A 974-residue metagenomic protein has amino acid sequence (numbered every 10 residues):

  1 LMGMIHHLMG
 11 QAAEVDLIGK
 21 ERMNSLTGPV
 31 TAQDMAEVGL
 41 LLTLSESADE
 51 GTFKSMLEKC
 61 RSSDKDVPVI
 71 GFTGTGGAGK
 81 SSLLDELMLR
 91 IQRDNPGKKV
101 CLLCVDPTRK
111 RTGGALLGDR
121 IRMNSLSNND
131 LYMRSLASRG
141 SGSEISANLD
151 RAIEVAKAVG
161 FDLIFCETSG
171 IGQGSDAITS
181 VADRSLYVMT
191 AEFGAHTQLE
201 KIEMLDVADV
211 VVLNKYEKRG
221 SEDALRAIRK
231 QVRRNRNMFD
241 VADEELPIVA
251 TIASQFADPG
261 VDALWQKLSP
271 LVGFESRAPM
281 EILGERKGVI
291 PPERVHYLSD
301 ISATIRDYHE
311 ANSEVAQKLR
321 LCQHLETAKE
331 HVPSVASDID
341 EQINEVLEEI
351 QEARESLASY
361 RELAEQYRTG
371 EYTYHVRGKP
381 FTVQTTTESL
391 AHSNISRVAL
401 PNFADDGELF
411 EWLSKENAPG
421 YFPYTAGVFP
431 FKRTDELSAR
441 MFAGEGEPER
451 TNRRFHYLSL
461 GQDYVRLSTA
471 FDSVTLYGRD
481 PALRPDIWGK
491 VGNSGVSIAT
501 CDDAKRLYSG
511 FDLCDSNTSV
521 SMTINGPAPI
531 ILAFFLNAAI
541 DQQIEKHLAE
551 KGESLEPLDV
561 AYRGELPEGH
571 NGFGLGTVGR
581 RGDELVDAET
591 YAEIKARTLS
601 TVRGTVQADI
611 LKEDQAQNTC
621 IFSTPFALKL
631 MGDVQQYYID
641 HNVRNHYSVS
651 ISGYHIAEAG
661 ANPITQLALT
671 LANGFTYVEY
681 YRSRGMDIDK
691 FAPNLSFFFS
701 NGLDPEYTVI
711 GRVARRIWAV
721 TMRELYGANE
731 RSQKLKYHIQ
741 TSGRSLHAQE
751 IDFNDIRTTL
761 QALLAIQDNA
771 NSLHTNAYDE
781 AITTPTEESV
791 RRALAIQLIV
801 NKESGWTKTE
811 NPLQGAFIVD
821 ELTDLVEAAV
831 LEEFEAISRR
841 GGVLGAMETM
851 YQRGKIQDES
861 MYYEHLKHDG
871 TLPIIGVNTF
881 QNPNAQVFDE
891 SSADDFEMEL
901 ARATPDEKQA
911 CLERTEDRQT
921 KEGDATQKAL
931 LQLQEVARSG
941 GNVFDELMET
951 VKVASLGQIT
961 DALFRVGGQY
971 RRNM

Functional and structural regions predicted by a protein language model:
M2-V15, I202, D206-E275: Canonical P-loop GTPase G-domain recognition
M2-V69: Extreme N-terminal, non-catalytic leader segments that precede Walker-type/kinase nucleotide-binding cores
E46-G51, S55-V67, L87-T179, R184-Y187: Nucleotide-state-sensitive switch-loop elements of NTP-binding domains
K80: Conserved lysine of the Walker
L83: Hydrophobic positions on the alpha1 helix immediately C-terminal to the Walker A/P-loop
D162, T168-Q173, V181-L199, A208-D223: Conserved Switch II/interswitch segment of TRAFAC-class P-loop GTPases
F274-L476, L558, E787, R792-L798 (+1 more regions): Flexible, glycine-rich loop/tail regions that form catalytic "lids" or insertion modules at the edges of active sites
Q366, G370-N701, E706-Y707, L725 (+4 more regions): Catalytic alpha/beta active-site cores
